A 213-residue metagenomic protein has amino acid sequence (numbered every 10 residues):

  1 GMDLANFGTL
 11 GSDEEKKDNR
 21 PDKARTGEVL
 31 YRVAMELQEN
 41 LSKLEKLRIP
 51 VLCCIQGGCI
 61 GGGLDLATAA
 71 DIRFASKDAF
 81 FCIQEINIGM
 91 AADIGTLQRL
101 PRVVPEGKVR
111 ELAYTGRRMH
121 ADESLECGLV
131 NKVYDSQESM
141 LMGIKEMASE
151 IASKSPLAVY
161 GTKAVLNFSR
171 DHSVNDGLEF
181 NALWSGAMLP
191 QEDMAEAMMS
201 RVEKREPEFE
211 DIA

Functional and structural regions predicted by a protein language model:
G1, A34, Q38, G61 (+3 more regions): Glycine-rich phosphate-binding loop at the start of an alpha helix
G1-N40, G89, S173: Glycine- (often His-adjacent) and acidic-residue-rich active-site loop that binds/positions the CoA thioester
D3, P50, A67, L100 (+3 more regions): Terminal peptide-recognition signature
N40-K46, C54, I60-Y114, E126-C127 (+2 more regions): CoA-thioester-processing core
F74-A79, A121, V130-E179, G186-E192 (+1 more regions): C-terminal long alpha-helix characteristic of the crotonase
L112-G116, T162-V165, N181, R201: Short alpha-helical scaffolding segments that buttress acidic/His motifs in well-ordered protein cores
R117-E123: Acidic, divalent-metal-coordinating active-site segment for phosphoryl/phosphodiester hydrolysis, typified by short
A197-A213: Short, basic/aromatic-enriched C-terminal tail that caps enzymatic domains
